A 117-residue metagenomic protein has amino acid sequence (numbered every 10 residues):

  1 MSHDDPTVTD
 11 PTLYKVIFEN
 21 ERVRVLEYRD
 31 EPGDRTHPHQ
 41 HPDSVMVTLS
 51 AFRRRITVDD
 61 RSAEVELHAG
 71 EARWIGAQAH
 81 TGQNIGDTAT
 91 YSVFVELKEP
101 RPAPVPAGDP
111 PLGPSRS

Functional and structural regions predicted by a protein language model:
V8, L13-F18, P102-A103: Local beta-strand/beta-hairpin segments that build beta-sheet-rich folds
E21, D60-Q78: Short acidic-glycine-tyrosine-enriched beta hairpin
R24-Q40, T57-D59, G76: Conserved short histidine dyad/triad with adjacent acidic residue
Q40-R55: Short, conserved beta-strand element in jelly-roll/cupin
A51, A77-P100: Ligand-binding loop in jelly-roll beta-barrel domains
A103-S117: Extracytoplasmic/periplasmic copper-protein system
